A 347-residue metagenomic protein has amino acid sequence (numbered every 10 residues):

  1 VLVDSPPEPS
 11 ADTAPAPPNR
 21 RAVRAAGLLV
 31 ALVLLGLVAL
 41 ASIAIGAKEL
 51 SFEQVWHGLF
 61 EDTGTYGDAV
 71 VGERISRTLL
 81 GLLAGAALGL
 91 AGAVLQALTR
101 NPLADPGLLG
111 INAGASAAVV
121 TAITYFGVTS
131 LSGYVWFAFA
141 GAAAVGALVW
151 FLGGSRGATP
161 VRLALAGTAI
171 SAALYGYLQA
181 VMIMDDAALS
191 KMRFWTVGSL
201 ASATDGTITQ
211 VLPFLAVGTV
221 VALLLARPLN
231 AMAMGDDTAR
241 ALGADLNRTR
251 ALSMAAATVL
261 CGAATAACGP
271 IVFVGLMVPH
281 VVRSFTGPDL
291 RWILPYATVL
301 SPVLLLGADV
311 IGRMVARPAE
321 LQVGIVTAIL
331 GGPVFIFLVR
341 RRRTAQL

Functional and structural regions predicted by a protein language model:
V1-L347: Alpha-helical transmembrane segments in inner-membrane proteins
